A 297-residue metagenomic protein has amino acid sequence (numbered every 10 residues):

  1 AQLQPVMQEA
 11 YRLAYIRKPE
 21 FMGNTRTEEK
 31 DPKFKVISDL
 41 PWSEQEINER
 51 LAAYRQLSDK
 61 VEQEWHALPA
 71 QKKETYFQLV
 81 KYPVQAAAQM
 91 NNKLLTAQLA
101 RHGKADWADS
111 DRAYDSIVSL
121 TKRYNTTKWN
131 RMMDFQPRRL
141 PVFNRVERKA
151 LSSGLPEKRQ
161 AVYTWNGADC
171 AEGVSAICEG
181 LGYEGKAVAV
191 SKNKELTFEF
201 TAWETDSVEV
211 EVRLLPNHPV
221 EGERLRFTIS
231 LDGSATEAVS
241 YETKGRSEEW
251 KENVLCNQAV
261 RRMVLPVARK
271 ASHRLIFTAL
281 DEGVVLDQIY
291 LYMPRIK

Functional and structural regions predicted by a protein language model:
A1-G173, S272: Substrate-binding groove of N-acetylhexosamine-processing glycoside hydrolases
M133-K297: Extracytoplasmic
